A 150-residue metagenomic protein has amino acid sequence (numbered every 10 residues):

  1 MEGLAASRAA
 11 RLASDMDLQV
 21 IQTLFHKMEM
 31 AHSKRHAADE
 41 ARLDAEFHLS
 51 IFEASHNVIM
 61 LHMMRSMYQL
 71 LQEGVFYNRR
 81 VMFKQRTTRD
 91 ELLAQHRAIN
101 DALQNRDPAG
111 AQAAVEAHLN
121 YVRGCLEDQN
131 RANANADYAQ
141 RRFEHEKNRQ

Functional and structural regions predicted by a protein language model:
M1-S7, R11, R131-A136, Q140 (+1 more regions): Short linear motifs at protein or domain termini
M1-Y77, Q95-D101, G110-G124, Q129: Conserved amphipathic alpha-helical segments that form helical-bundle/coiled-coil interaction surfaces
H36, T87-T88: Short coil/turn linker motifs that delimit alpha-helical repeat modules in TPR/alpha-solenoid proteins
R80-R86, R106-A114, N133-D137: Hydrophobic/aromatic-rich alpha-helical bundle segments in the mid-to-C-terminal region
M82-K84, Q95, E144-H145: Short C-terminal domain-edge/linker segments immediately following a structured domain
T88-R89, R97-A102, A136-A139, N148-R149: Low-complexity, flexible helical/coil segments
